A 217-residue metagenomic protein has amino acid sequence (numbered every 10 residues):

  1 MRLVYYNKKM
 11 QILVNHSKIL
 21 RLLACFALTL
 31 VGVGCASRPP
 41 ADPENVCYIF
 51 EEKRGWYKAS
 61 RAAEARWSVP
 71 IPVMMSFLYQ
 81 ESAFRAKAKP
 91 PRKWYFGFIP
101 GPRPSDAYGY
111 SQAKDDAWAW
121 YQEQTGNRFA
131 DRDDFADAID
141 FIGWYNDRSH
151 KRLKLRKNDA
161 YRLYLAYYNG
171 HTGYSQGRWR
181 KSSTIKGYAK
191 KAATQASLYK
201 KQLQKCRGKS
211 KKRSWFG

Functional and structural regions predicted by a protein language model:
M1, S17-L20, S37: Short, intrinsically disordered low-complexity segments
M1-Q11: N-terminal amphipathic/basic-hydrophobic helices that include classical n-h-c signal peptides and signal-anchor
Y6, L22-C25: General helical structural elements
Q11-L23: Bacterial N-terminal signal peptides that target proteins for export
V31-G34: C-terminal motif of bacterial Sec signal peptides marking the signal peptidase cleavage site
S37-G217: Catalytic glycan-binding domains that act on GlcNAc-containing polysaccharides
